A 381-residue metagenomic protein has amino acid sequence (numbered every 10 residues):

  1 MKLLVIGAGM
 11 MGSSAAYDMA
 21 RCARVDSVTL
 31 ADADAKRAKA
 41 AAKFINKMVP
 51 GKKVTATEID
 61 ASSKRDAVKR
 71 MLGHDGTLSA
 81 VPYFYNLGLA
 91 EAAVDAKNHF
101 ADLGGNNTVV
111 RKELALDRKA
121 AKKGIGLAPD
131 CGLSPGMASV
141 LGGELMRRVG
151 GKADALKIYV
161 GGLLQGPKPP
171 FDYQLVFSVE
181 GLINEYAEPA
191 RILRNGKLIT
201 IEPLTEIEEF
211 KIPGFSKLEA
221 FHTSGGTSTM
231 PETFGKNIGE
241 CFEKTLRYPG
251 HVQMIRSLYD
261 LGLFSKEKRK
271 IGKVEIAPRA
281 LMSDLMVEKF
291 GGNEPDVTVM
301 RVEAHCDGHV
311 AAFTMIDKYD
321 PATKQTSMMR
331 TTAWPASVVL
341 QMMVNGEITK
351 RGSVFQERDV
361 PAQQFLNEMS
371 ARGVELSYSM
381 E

Functional and structural regions predicted by a protein language model:
L3-G7: Conserved N-terminal Rossmann-fold NAD(P)-binding element of oxidoreductases
G12-S13: N-terminal Rossmann-fold NAD(P) dinucleotide-binding loop
S27-T29: Short beta-strand element of Class I
D34-R37: Helix N-cap at the beta1-alpha1 junction of Rossmann-like dinucleotide-binding domains, i.e., the first residues
M48-S63: Rossmann-fold cofactor-recognition segment
I59-G76, Y85: Conserved Rossmann-fold cofactor-binding substructure of NAD(P)-dependent oxidoreductases
G104-L127: Rossmann-fold NAD(P)-binding glycine/threonine-rich loop
R148-E381: C-terminal catalytic/substrate-binding lobe primarily of soluble NAD(P)-dependent oxidoreductases
